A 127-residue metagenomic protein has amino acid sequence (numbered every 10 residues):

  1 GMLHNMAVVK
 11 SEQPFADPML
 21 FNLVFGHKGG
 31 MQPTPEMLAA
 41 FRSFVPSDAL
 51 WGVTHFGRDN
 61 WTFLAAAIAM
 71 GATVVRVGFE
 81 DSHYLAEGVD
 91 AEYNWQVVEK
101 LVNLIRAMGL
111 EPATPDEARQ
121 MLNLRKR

Functional and structural regions predicted by a protein language model:
G1-F79: Catalytic alpha/beta core domains of metabolic enzymes, predominantly
A7-V9, L64, E87-A91, R125-K126: Short secondary-structure transition/capping segments
G30-P33, Y84-V89: Short, charged, surface-exposed secondary-structure boundary motifs
A39, A65, A69, Q96-E99 (+2 more regions): A generic structural signal for well-ordered alpha-helical surface patches
W61, Y84-L85, L122: Generic structural signal for helix capping and beta-alpha/helix-loop junctions
A86-P112: C-terminal helical cap(s) of enzyme catalytic domains, especially alpha/beta-barrels
L110-R127: N-terminal charge/polar-biased segments
